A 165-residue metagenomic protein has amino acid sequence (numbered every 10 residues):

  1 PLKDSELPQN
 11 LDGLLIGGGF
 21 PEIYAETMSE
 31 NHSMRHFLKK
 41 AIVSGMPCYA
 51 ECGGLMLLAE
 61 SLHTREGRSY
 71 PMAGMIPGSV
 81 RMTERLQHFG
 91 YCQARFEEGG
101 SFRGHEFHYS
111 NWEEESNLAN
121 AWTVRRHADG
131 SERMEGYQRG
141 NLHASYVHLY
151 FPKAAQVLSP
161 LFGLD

Functional and structural regions predicted by a protein language model:
P1-G17, I23, L38-A41: Redox- and metal-dependent alpha/beta enzyme cores, enriched for Fe-S-associated oxidoreductases and cofactor-handling
P1-L2, L15-F20, C52-L55, A59-L62 (+4 more regions): Active-site proximal loops enriched in glycine and acidic residues that flank catalytic Cys/His/Asp and coordinate
L2-D4, F37-L38, L58, E132-M134: Generic recognition of flexible, low-complexity loop/linker segments
Q9, H32, H36, A155-Q156: Generic alpha-helical secondary structure signal
N10-L11, S44-M46, Y70-P71, G100 (+1 more regions): Short coil/turn connectors at secondary-structure junctions
P21-Q93: Cysteine-nucleophile active-site neighborhood
V80-D165: Amide-donor transfer/coupling interface in amidating biosynthetic enzymes
